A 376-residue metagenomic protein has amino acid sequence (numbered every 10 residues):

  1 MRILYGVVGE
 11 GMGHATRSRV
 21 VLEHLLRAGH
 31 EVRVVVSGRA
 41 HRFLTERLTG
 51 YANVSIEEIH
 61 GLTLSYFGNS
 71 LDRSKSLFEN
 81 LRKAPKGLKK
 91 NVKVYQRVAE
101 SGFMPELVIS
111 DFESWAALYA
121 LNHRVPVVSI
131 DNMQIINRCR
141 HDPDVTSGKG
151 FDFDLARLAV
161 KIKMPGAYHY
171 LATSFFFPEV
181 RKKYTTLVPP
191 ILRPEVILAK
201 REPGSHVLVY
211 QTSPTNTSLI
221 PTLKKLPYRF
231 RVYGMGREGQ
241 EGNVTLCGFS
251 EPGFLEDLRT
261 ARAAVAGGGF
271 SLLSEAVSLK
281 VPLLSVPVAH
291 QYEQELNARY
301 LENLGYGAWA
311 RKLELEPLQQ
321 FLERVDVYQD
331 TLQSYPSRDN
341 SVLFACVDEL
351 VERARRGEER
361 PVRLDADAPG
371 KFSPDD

Functional and structural regions predicted by a protein language model:
G6-R19: A short, glycine/small-residue-rich beta-strand->loop->alpha-helix junction that serves as a flexible
G9, R27, V32-P85: Conserved nucleotide-sugar phosphate-binding/catalytic loop shared by glycosyltransferases and other
L22, I191-A263: Donor-nucleotide binding loops and adjacent catalytic segments primarily of GT-B fold Leloir glycosyltransferases
L71-L107, S114-W115: Conserved nucleotide-sugar donor-binding subdomain of glycosyltransferases
L107-D111, D257-L296: A donor-sugar binding/catalytic signature common to diverse glycosyltransferases and related nucleotide-sugar
H123-L187: Active-site-proximal region of nucleotide-activated glycan assembly enzymes, centered on histidine/acidic-rich loops
V145-T146, L246-F249, P282-Y328: Nucleotide-sugar donor-binding patch of glycosyltransferase catalytic domains
Q319-D376: C-terminal amphipathic helix plus adjacent low-complexity, charged tail appended to glycosyltransferase catalytic
